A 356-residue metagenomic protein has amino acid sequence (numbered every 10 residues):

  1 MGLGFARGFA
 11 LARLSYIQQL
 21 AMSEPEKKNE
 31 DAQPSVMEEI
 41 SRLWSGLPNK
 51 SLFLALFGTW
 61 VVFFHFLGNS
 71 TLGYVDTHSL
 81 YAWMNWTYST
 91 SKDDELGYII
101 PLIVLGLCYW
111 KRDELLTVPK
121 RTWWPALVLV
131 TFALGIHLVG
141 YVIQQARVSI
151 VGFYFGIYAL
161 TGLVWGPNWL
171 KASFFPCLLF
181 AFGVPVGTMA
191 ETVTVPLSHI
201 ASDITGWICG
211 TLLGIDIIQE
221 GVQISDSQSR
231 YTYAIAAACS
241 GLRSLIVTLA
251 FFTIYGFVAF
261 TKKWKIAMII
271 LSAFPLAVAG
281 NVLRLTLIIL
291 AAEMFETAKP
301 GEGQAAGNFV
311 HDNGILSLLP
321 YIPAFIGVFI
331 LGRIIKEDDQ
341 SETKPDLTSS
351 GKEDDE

Functional and structural regions predicted by a protein language model:
M37-L56: N-terminal membrane topogenic signal
H65-K92, I100, T192-Y231: Extracytosolic (periplasmic/ER-lumenal) interhelical loops and adjacent juxtamembrane/interface segments of multi-pass
S89-V130: Hydrophobic alpha-helical transmembrane segments in multi-pass integral membrane proteins
K92, A234, S240, I269-A277 (+1 more regions): Membrane-interface transmembrane-helix boundary segments in multi-pass integral membrane proteins
D94-I99, Q144-S149, T232-I254, I315-I322: Membrane-interface loop-to-helix entry segments
G97-C108, F155-V164, F175, V247-T253 (+1 more regions): Hydrophobic cores of alpha-helical transmembrane segments in multi-pass inner/ER membrane proteins, independent
P119-V128, V148-F153, L170-L179: Cytoplasmic-side transmembrane-helix entry/capping segments in multi-pass membrane proteins
L138-V148, V164-W169, T188-T192, I235-A238: Membrane-interface helix caps and helix-loop-helix hairpins in membrane proteins
